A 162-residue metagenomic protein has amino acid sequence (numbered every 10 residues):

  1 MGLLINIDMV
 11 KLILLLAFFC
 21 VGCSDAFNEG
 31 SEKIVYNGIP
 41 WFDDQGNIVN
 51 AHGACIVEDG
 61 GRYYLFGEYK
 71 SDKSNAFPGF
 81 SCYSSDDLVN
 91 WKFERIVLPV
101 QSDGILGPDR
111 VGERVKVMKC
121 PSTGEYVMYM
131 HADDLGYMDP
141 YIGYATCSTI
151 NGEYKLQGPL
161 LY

Functional and structural regions predicted by a protein language model:
G2, A17, S24-D25: Flexible loop/turn and low-complexity linker elements, especially glycine-anchored beta turns and charged/proline-rich
G2-L12: Positively charged n-region of N-terminal signal peptides that target proteins for export
K11-V21: Sec-dependent N-terminal signal peptides
C23-Y162: Carbohydrate-active catalytic/glycan-binding domains of CAZyme proteins, especially the secreted or lumenal ectodomains
